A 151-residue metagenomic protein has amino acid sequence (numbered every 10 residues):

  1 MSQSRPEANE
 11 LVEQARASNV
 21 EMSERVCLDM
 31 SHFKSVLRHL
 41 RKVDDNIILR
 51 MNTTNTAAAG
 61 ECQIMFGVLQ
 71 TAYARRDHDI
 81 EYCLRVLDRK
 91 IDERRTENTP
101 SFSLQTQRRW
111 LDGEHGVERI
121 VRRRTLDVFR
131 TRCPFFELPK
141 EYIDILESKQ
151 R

Functional and structural regions predicted by a protein language model:
M1-E97, K140-Q150: Non-coiled-coil alpha-helical tracts in long, low-complexity regions of eukaryotic assembly proteins
D92-R151: Charged, alpha-helical coiled-coil and adjacent rod-like segments in eukaryotic scaffold subunits that mediate
